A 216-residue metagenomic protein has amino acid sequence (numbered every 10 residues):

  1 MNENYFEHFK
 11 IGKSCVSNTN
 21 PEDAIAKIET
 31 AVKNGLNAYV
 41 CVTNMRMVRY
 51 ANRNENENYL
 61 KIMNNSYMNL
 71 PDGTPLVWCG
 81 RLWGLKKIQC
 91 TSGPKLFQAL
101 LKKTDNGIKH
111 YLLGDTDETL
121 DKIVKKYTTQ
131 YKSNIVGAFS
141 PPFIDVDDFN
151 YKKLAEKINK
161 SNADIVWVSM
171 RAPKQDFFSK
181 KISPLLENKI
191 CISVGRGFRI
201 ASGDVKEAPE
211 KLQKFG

Functional and structural regions predicted by a protein language model:
M1-Q89, P94-K95: N-terminal nucleotide/polyanion-binding subdomain common to many enzyme families
V40-V42, L70, I165-S169, I192: Structural motif
N44-M47, M170-Q175, G197-F198: Short glycine-rich anion-binding loops that position phosphate/pyrophosphate groups of nucleotides and phosphorylated
N58-N65, D176-R196: A short, gly/pro- and small-residue-rich
Y67, V136, D164, K189: Conserved acidic residues
G80-K157, S161-N162: Conserved beta-alpha
P141-D147, E187-G216: Short, flexible loop segments at boundaries between secondary-structure elements
I158, N162-A172, S179, N188: Proline-aspartate-enriched helix->loop->beta-strand connector
